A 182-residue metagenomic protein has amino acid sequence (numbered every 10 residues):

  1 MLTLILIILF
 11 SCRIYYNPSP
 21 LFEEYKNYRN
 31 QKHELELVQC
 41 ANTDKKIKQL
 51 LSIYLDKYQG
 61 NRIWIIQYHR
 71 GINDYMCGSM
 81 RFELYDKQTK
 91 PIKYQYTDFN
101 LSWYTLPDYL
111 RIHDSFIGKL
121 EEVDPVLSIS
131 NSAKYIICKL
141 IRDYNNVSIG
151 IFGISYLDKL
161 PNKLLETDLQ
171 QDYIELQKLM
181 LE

Functional and structural regions predicted by a protein language model:
M1-N42: Membrane-aqueous junction of the first/signal-anchor transmembrane helix in small integral membrane proteins
R29-K32, G150-E182: Juxtadomain coupling helices with adjacent low-complexity linkers
T43-Q49, S132: Short linear interaction motifs
L50-R62, Q67-R70, Q177-M180: Short regulatory alpha-helical segment in sensory/regulatory domains of signaling proteins that mediates
I66-T97: GAF sensory/regulatory domain recognition with acknowledged cross-activation on helical regulatory dimers
Y85-S115: Acidic/proline- and glycine-rich, intrinsically disordered low-complexity segments that serve as regulatory linkers
H113-K134: Signal-transducing coupling segments at domain and membrane junctions
K134-D143: A short, aliphatic-rich beta-strand micro-motif
